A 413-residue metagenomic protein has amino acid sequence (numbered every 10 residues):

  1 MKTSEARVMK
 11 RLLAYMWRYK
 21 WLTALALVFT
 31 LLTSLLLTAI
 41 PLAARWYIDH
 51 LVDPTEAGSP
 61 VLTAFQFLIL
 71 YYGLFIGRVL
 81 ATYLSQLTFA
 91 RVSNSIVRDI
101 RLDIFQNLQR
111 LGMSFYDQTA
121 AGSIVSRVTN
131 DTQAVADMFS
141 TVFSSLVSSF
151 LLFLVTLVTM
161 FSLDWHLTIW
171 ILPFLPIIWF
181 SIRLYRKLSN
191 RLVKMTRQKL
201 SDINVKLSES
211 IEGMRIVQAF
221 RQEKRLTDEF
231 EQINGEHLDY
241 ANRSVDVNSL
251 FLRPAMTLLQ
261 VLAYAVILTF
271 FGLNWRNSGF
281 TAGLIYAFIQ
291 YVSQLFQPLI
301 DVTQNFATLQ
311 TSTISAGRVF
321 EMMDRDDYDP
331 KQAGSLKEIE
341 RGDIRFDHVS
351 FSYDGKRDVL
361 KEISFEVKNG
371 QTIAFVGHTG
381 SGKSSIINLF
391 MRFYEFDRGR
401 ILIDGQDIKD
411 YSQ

Functional and structural regions predicted by a protein language model:
M1-L37, V52-F67, S85-F89, S93 (+8 more regions): Membrane-integrated ABC transporters
M1-T3, N94, L102-S126, N130-T132 (+5 more regions): Short intracellular "coupling" helices and adjacent cytoplasmic loop segments at the cytosolic face of multi-pass
L13, W21-L42, F67, Y71 (+5 more regions): Alpha-helical segments in transporter systems
R18, L22-S34, S144-M195, T269-F280: Transmembrane helices of ABC transporter permease
R18-W21, M113-S114, N130-F139, F143 (+5 more regions): An intracellular "coupling" helix at the cytosolic face of ABC transporter transmembrane type-1 domains
T23-A81, F161-H166, S278-A282: Transmembrane helix-loop-helix hairpins at lipid-water interfaces of multipass membrane proteins, especially the type-1
P54-T55, T159-P173, V247-G317, M322-M323: Helix-loop-helix
P60, A265, K331, K337-Q413: ABC-type nucleotide-binding domain
